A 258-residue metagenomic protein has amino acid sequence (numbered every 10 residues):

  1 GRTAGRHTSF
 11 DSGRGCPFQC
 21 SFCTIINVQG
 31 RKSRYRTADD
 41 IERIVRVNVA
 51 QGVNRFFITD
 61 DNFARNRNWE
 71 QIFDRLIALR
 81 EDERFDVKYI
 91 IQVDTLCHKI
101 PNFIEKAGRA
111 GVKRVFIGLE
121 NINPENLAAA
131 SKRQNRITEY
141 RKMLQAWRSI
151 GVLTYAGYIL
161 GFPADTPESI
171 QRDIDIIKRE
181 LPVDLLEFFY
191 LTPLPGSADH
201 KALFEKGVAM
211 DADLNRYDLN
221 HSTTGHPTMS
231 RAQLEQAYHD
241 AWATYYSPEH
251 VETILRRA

Functional and structural regions predicted by a protein language model:
G1-Y155, F162, E168, D175: Radical SAM [4Fe-4S] cluster-binding motif and immediate context
Q19, C23, R141, I159 (+4 more regions): Compositionally biased, intrinsically disordered low-complexity regions enriched in proline and serine
N27-Q29, Y158, D218-T223: Short, flexible active-site loops
G157-Y158, F189: A short glycine-rich, hydrophobically flanked beta-strand micro-motif that places a catalytic Asp/Glu for divalent metal
E168-F188, T192-A258: C-terminal accessory regions of radical SAM enzymes
